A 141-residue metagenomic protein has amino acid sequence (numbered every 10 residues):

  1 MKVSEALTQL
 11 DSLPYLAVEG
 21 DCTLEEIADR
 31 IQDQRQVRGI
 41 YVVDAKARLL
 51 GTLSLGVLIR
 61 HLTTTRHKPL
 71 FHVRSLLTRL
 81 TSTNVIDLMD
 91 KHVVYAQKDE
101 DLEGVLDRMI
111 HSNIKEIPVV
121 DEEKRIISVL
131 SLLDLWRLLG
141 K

Functional and structural regions predicted by a protein language model:
M1-P14, S54-V94, D101-I110, S131-K141: Tandem CBS (Bateman) regulatory domains
P14-A17, R48, Y95, R125: Short, flexible active-site loop motifs that bind/organize anionic cofactors or intermediates
V18-V37, V42-D44, L62, M89 (+3 more regions): The conserved cystathionine-beta-synthase
I31-Q34, I40-V57, M109, I117-D134: A glycine-centered beta-loop-beta connector
Q34-R35, H67-L70, T78-R79, I114-K115 (+1 more regions): Short, charged/polar low-complexity linear motifs in solvent-exposed/disordered segments
